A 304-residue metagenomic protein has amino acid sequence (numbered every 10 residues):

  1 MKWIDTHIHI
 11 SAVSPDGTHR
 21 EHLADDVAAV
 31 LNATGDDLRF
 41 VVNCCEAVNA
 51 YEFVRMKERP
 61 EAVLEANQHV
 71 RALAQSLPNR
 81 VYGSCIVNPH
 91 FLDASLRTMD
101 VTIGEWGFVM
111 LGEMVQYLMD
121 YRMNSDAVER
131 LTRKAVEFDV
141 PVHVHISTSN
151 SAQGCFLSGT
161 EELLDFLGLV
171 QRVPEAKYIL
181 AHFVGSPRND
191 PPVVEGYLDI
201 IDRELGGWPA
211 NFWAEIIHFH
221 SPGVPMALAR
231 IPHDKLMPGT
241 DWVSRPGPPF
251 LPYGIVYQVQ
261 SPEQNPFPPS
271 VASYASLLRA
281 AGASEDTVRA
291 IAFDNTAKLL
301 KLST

Functional and structural regions predicted by a protein language model:
M1-Q68: An N-terminally biased module of ancient metal coordination in phosphate/nucleic-acid-related enzymes
I4-I8, F40-V42, Y82-C85, L111-E113 (+4 more regions): Hydrophobic faces of well-ordered beta-strands that scaffold small-molecule active sites in alpha/beta enzyme cores
H7, L31, V70, T102 (+7 more regions): Conserved, mostly hydrophobic/aromatic
S11-V13, A47-A50, P89-D93, L118-M119 (+4 more regions): Active-site environment of divalent metal-dependent phosphoester hydrolases
P15-H22, V48-E61, N150-T160, S186-G196 (+1 more regions): Short, flexible/disordered intra-domain loops and linkers
F53-L157, F212: Active-site gating/metal-coordination segments in enzymes
L92-I103, R122-S125, Q153-R172, G185-E204 (+1 more regions): Distinct, well-ordered alpha-helical segments
F183-T304: H/E-rich (His + Asp/Glu) clusters that bind or coordinate divalent metals
